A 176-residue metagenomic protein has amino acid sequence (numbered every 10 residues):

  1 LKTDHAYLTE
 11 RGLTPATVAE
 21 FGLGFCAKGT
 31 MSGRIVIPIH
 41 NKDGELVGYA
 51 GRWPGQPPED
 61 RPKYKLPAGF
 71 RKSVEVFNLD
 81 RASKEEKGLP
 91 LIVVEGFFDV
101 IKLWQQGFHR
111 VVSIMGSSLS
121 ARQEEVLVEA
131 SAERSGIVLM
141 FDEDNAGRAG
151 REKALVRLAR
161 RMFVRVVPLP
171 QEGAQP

Functional and structural regions predicted by a protein language model:
L1-S32: Electropositive nucleic-acid engagement tracts
F21, A27-R134, R151: Phosphate-handling DNA/RNA-contact segment within nucleic-acid enzymes
V93, R134-A146: Acidic beta-strand-to-loop metal/phosphate-binding motif
V111-S113, G136-L139, R165-V166: Short hydrophobic alpha-helical runs that function as membrane-insertion/retention elements
I114-S120, D142-E143, L169-Q171: Short, acidic/turn-prone active-site loops that include or flank metal/cofactor- and phosphate-binding residues
V128, N145-R157: Mg2+-dependent endonuclease catalytic cores in nucleic-acid-processing enzymes, primarily RNase H-like
L158-F163: Conserved phosphate-handling catalytic cores of large alpha/beta enzymes
